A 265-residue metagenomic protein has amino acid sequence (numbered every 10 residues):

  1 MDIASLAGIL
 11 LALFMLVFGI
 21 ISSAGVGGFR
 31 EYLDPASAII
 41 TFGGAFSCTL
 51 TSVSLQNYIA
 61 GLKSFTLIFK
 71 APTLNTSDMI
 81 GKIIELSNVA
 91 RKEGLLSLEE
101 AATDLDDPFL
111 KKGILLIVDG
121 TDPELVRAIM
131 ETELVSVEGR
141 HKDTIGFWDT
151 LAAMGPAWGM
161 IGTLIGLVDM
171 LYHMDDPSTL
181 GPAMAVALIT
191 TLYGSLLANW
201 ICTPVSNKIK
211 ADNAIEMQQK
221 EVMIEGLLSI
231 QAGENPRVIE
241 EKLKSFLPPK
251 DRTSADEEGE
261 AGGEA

Functional and structural regions predicted by a protein language model:
A4, G8, F18-T144, E216-A265: Large intracellular
A7-L10, F14-F29, V135-D212: Helix-termination/interfacial motifs at the ends of transmembrane alpha-helices
